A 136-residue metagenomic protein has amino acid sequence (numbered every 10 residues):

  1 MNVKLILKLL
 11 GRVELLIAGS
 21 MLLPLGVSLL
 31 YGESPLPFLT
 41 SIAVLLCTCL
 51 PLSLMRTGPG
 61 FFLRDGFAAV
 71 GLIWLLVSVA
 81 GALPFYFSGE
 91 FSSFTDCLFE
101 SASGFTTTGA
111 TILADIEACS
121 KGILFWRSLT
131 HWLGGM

Functional and structural regions predicted by a protein language model:
M1-M136: Membrane-proximal intracellular helices of multi-pass ion channels
